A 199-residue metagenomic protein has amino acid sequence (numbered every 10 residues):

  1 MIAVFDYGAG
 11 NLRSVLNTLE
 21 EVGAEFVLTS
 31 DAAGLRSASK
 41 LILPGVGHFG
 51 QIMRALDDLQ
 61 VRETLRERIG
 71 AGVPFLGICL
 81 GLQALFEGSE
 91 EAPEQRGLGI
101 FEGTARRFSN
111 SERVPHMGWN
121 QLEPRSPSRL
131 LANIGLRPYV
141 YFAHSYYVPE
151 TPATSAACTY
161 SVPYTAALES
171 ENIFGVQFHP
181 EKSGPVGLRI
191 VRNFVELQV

Functional and structural regions predicted by a protein language model:
I2-A24, P180-K182: N-terminal beta1-alpha1 ligand-phosphate binding loop
E25, K40, P74-L76, Y139: Structural signature of beta-strand start/N-cap positions in the alpha/beta core of ABC transporter nucleotide-binding
F26-S37: Short acidic low-complexity segments
R36-G45: Short acidic/histidine-rich motifs immediately flanking catalytic phosphotransfer sites in two-component signaling
G47-M117: Cysteine-nucleophile active-site neighborhood
E87-Y164: Pocket-forming structural segment of enzyme catalytic cores
R137, S170-F174: Beta-strand-turn-beta hairpins that frame and shape the catalytic cleft of phosphate-ester-processing enzymes
V176-V199: Acyltransferase
